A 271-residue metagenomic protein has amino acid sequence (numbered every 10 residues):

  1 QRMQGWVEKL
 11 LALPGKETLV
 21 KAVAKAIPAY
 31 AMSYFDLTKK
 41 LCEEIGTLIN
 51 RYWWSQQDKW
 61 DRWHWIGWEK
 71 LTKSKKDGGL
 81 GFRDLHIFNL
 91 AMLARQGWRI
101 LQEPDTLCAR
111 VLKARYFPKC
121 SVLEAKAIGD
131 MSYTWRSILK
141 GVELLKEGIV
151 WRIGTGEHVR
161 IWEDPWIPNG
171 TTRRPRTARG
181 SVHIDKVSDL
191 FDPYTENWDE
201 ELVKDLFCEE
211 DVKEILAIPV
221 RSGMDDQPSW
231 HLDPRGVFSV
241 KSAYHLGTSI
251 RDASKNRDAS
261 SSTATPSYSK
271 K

Functional and structural regions predicted by a protein language model:
Q1-K271: A helix-boundary/hinge signal
